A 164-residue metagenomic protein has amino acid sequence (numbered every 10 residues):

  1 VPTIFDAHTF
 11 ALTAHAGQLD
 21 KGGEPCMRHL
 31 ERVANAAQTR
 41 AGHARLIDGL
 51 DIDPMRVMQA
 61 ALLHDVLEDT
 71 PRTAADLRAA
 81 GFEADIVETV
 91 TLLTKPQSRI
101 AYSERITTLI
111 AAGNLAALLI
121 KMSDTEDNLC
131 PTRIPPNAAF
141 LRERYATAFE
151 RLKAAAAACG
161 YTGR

Functional and structural regions predicted by a protein language model:
V1-R164: Active-site helical microenvironments for divalent-metal-assisted chemistry
